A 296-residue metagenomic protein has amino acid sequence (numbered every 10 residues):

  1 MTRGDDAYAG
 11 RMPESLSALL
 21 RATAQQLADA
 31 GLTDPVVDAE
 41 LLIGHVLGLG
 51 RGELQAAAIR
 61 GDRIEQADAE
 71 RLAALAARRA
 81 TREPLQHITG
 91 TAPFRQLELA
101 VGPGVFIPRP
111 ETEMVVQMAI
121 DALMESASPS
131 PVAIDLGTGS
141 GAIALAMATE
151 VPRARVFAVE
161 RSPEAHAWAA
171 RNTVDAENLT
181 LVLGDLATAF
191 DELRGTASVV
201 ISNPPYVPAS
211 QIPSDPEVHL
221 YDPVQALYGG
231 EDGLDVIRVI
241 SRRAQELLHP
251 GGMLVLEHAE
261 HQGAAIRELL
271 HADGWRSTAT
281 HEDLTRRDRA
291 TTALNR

Functional and structural regions predicted by a protein language model:
M1-Q25, M124-V132, V174-N178, E192-R194 (+1 more regions): Short, low-complexity, intrinsically disordered N-terminal peptides in bacterial proteins
M1-Q55, I59-D62: Non-catalytic accessory regions of SAM-dependent methyltransferases
V36, I43-D121: Conserved AdoMet
A119-S128, E246: Glycine-rich helix-loop-beta junction characteristic of Rossmann-like nucleotide cofactor-binding loops
P129-G137, F157: Conserved class I S-adenosyl-L-methionine
S140, E150-R296: S-adenosylmethionine
